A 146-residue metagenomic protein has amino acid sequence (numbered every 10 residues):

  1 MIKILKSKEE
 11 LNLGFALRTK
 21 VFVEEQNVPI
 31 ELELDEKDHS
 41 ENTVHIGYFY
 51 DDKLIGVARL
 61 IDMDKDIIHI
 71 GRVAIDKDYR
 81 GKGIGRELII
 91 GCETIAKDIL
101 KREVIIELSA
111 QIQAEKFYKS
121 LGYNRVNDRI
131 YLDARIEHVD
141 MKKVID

Functional and structural regions predicted by a protein language model:
M1-E33, D38, F49-K53: Short amphipathic alpha-helix that is part of the acyltransferase structural core
D35-S40, Y131-D133: A short beta-turn/loop motif at secondary-structure boundaries
G47, K53-D62, D66-A74: Conserved beta-strand in the GNAT
D62-I70, R80, L100-V104, L132-E137: A conserved beta-turn-beta hairpin within the catalytic core of GNAT-like acetyltransferases that forms part
I75, G81-T94: Conserved acetyl-CoA-binding loop-helix of GNAT-fold acetyltransferases
D78-R80, R102, S109, Q113-F117: Acidic/histidine-enriched, beta-strand-rich ligand/metal-binding domains
I89, A96-A110: Conserved GNAT acetyl-CoA-binding A-motif
E107, K119, N124-D140: Conserved catalytic-core motifs of GNAT/GCN5-like acyltransferases
